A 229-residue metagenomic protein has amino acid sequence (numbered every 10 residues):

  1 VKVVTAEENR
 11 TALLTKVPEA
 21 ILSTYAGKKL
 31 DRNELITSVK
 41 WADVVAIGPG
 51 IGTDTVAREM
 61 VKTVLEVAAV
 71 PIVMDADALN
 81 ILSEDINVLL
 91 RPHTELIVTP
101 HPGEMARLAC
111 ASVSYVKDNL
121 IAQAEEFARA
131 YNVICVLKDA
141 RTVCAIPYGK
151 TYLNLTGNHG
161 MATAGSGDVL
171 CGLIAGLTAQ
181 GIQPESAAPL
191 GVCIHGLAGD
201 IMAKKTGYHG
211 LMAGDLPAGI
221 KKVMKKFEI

Functional and structural regions predicted by a protein language model:
V1-I72, N80-I97, P102-I229: Small-residue (G/A/S/T)-rich helix-start motifs and N-terminal tracts that mark the onset
